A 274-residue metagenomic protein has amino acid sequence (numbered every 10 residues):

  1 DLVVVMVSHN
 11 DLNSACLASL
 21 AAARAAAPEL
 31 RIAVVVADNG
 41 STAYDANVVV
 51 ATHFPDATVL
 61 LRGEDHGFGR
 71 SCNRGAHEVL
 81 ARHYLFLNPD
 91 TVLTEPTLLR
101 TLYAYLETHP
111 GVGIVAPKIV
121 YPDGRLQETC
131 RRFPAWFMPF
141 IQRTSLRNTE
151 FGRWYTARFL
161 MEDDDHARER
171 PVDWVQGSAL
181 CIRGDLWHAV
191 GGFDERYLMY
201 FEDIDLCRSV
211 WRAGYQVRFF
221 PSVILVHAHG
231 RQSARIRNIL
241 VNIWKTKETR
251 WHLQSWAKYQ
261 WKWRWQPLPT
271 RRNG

Functional and structural regions predicted by a protein language model:
D11-A25: Short, well-formed alpha-helical segments that are part of the catalytic scaffolds of diverse glycosyltransferases
L12, V36-N47: A conserved acidic beta->alpha catalytic loop
L61-V79: Glycine-rich, basic loop-to-helix element that forms the pyrophosphate-binding segment of sugar-nucleotide handling
Y84: Short aromatic/hydrophobic "clamp" motif used to bind/position activated sugar donors
E95-T129: Conserved donor NDP-sugar-binding/catalytic core segment of glycosyltransferases
P134-V172: Short, flexible, basic/aromatic active-site loop/helix in glycosyltransferases
D165-A167, D173-G191, R196-I224: A short, conserved alpha-helix in the catalytic core of glycosyltransferases
I204-G274: Active-site-adjacent helix/loop segment of glycosyltransferases that harbors family-specific signature motifs
